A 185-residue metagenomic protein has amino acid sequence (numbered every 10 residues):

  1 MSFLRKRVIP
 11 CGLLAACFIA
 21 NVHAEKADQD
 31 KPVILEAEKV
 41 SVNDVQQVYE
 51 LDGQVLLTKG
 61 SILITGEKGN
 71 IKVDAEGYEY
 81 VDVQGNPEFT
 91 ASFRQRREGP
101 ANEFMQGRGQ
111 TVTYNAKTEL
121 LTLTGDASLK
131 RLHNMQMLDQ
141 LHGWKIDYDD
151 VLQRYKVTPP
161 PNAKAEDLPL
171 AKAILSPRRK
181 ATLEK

Functional and structural regions predicted by a protein language model:
M1-K185: Mature-chain termini and adjacent capping regions
